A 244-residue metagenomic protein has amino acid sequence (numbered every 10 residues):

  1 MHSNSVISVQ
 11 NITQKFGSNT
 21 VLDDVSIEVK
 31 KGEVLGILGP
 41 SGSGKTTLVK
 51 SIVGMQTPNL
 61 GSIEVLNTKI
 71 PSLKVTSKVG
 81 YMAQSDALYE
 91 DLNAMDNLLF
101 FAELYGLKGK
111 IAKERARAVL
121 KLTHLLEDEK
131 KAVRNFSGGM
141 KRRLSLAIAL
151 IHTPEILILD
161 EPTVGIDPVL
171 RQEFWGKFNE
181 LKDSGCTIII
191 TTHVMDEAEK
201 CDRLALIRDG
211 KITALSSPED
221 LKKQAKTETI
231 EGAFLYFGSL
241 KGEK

Functional and structural regions predicted by a protein language model:
V53: Helix-to-loop junction immediately C-terminal to a conserved catalytic motif
G61-S77: Conserved ABC transporter NBD signature motif
L99, E103, K110-D128: Conserved ABC ATPase "signature" region
A132-F136: Conserved ABC ATPase signature
L157-E161: Catalytic Walker B motif of ABC-type/P-loop ATPase nucleotide-binding domains
